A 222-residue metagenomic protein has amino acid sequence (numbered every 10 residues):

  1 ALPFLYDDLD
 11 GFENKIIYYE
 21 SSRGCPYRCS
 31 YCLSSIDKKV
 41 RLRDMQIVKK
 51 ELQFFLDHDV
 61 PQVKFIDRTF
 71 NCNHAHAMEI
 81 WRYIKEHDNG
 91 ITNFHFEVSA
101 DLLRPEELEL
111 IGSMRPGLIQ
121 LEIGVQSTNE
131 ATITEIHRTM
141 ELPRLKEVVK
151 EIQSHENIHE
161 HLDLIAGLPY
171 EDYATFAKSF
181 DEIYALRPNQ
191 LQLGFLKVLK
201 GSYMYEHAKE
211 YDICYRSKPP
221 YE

Functional and structural regions predicted by a protein language model:
L2-S154: Radical SAM [4Fe-4S] cluster-binding motif and immediate context
L56-I66, I91-E97, G112-S127, T139-Y221: Conserved C-terminal portion of the radical SAM core fold that forms the substrate/S-adenosylmethionine-binding
